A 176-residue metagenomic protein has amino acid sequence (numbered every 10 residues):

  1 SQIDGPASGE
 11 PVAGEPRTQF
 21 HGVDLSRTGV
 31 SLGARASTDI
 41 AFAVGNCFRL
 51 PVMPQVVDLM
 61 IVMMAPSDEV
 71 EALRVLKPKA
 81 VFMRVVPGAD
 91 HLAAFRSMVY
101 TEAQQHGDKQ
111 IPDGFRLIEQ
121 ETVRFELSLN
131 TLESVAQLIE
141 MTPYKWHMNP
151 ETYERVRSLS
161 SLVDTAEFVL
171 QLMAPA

Functional and structural regions predicted by a protein language model:
S1-L50: Class I SAM-dependent methyltransferase SAM/SAH-binding core
G14, V75-K77, V86: A generic alpha-to-beta junction signature in SAM-dependent methyltransferases
S31-L32, V52-Q55, H91-Y100: Short, charged, surface-exposed secondary-structure boundary motifs
F48-M60: A short acidic, Gly/Pro-enriched loop at the edge of an enzyme's catalytic core that lines a small-molecule cofactor
M64-P78: A short, conserved alpha-helix within the catalytic core of class I
K79-L92: Conserved beta-strand signature within the Rossmann-like core of class I S-adenosyl-L-methionine
F95-E119: Conserved Class I S-adenosyl-L-methionine
V123-A176: Conserved Class I S-adenosyl-L-methionine
